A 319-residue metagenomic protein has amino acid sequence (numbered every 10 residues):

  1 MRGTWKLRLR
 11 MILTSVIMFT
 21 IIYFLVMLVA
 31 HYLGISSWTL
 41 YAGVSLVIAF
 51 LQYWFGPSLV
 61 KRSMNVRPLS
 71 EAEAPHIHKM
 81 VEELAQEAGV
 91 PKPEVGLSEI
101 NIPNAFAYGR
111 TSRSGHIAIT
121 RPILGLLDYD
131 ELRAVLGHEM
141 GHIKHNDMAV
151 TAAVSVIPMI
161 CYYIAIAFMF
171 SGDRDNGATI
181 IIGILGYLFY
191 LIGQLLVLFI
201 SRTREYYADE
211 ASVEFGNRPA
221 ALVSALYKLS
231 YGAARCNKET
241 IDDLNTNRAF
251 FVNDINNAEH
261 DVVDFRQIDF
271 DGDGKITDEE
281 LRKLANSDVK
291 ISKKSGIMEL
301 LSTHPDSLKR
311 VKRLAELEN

Functional and structural regions predicted by a protein language model:
M1-F106, V154-R202, Y206, L229-R235 (+4 more regions): Hydrophobic or amphipathic, alpha-helical segments that drive membrane association/targeting
P57, A134-H142, N146, E205-D209: Active-site recognition of the HExxH zinc-binding catalytic motif
L69, R121-A134: Short pre-active-site segment immediately N-terminal to the catalytic Zn-binding motif
F106-R110, G125-L126, K238-D242: Replace "in large, NTP-powered and nucleic-acid-processing enzymes" with "in large, NTP-powered factors and other
H116-A118: Short hydrophobic beta-strand segments that form the core of ligand-binding sensory/regulatory domains
M140-V156, P219-A220: Catalytic Zn2+-binding segment of zinc metalloproteases
A258-L281, V289, S307: Acidic, glycine-anchored loop motifs typical of Ca2+
